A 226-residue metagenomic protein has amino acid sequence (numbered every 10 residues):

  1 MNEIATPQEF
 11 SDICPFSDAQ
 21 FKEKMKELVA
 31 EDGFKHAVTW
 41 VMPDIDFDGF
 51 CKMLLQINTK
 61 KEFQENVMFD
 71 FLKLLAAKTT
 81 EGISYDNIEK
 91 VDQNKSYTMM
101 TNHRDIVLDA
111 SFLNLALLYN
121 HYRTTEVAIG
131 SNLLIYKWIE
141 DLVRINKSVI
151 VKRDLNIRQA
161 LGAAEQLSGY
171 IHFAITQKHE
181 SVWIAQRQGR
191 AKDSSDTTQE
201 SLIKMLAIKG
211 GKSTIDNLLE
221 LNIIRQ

Functional and structural regions predicted by a protein language model:
M1-Y97, H103-N114, E140, I145-K147: Membrane-anchoring hydrophobic helices of lipid-metabolizing enzymes
K78-Q226: Soluble catalytic domains of membrane acyltransferases
